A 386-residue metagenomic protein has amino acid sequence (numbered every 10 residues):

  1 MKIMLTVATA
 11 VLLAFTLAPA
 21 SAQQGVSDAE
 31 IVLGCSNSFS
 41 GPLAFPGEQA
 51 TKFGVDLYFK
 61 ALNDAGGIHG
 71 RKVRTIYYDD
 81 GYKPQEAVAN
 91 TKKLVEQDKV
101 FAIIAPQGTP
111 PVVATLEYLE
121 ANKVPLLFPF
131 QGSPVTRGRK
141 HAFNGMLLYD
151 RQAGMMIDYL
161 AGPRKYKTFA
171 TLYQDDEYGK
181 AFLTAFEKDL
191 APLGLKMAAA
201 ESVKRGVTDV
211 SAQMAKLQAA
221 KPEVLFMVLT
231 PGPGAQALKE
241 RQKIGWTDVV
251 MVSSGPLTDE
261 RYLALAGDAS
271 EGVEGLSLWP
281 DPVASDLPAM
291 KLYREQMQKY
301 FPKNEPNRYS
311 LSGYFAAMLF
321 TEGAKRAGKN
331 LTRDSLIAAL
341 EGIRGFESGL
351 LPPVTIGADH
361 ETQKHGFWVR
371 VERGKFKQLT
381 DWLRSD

Functional and structural regions predicted by a protein language model:
M1-V32, S385-D386: Short, low-complexity disordered leader/linker segments with a strong preference for bacterial N-terminal type II
Q24-V26, E30-V32, P46-F53, D64-T136 (+3 more regions): Beta-alpha junction/loop-to-helix N-cap segments that form part of ligand/metal-binding clefts
G25-D56, Y78-P84, Q107-G108, L172-K180 (+2 more regions): Extracytoplasmic "Venus flytrap"
E30-V32, K167-T168, E223-V224: Residues that mark the start of a beta-strand
F53, K99-A200, V250-E274: Extracytoplasmic ligand/sensor domains, especially the bilobed periplasmic-binding protein
A87, G145-T168, A181, T208-S211 (+5 more regions): Hydrophobic alpha-helical segments within soluble ligand-binding/sensing domains
E240-G313, R370-E372, F376, D381-D386: Extracellular/periplasmic periplasmic-binding protein-like sensory domains
K299-S310, T321-K375: Segments of small-molecule ligand-sensing domains
